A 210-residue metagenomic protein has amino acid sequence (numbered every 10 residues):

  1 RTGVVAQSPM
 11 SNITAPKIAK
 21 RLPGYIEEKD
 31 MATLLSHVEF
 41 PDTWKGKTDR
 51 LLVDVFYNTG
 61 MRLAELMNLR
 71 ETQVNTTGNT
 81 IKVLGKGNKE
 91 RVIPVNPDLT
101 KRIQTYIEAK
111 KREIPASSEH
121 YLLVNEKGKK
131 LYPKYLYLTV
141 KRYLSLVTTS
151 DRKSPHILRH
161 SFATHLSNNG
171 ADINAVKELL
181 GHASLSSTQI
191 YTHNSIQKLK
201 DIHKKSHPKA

Functional and structural regions predicted by a protein language model:
R1-A210: Conserved catalytic core of the tyrosine transesterase superfamily
